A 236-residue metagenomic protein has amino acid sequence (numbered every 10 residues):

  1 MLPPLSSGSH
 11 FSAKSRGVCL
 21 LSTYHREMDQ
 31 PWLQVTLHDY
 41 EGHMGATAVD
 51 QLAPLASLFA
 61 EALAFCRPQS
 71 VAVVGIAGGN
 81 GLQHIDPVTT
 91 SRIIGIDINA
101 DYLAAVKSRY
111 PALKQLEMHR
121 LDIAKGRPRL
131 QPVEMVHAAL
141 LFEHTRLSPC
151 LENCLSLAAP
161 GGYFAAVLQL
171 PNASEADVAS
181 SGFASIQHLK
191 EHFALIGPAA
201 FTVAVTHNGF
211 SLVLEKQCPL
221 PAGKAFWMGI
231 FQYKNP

Functional and structural regions predicted by a protein language model:
Y24-F65: Class I SAM-dependent methyltransferase Rossmann-like catalytic core, especially the SAM/SAH-binding loop
A72-K125: Class I SAM-dependent methyltransferase SAM/SAH-binding core
K125-Q131: Short conserved loop adjoining the S-adenosyl-L-methionine
V136-H137: A conserved beta-strand element that flanks and buttresses the S-adenosyl-L-methionine
H144-C154: A short, conserved alpha-helix within the catalytic core of class I
A165-L195: Conserved class I S-adenosyl-L-methionine
K190-G209: Short alpha-helix
L214-P236: Core SAM-dependent methyltransferase catalytic element
